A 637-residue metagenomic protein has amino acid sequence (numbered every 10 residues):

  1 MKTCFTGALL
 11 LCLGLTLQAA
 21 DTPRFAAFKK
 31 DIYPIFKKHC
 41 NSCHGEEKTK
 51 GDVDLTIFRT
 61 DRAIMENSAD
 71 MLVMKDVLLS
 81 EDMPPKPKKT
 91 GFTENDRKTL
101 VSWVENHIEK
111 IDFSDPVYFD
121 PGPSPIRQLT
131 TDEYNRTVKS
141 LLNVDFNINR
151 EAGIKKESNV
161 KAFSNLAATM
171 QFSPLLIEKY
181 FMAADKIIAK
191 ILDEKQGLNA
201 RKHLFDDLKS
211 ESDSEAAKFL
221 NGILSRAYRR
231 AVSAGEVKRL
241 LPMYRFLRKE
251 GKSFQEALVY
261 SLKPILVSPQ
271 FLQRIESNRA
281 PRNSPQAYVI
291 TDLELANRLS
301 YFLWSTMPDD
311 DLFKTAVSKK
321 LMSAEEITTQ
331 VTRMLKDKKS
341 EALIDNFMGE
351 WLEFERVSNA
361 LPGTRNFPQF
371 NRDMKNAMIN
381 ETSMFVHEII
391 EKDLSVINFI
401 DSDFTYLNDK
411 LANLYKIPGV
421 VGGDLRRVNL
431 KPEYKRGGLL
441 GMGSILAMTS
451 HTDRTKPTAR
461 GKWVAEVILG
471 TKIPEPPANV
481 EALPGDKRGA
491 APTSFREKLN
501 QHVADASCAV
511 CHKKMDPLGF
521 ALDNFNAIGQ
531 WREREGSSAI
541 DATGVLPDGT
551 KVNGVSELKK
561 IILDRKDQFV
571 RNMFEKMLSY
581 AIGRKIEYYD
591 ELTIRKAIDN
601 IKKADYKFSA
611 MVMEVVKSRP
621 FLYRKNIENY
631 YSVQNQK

Functional and structural regions predicted by a protein language model:
K2-L10: Sec-dependent signal peptide recognition, specifically the positively charged N-region followed immediately by
L10-A19: Hydrophobic h-region of N-terminal signal peptides that target proteins for export in Gram-negative bacteria
A19-F205, G222-S233, V237-P242, F246 (+13 more regions): Aromatic- and Gly/Pro-enriched helix-to-coil junctions and flexible linker segments
A20-V73, S80, P87-E94, A412 (+6 more regions): Sequence context surrounding c-type heme c attachment/ligation sites in exported
P125, E133, L141, Q171-E194 (+9 more regions): Extended surface/linker regions that mediate inter-domain or inter-protein docking in multi-component redox
F205-S210, R226-A227, R248, R279-Q286 (+11 more regions): Active-site-adjacent structural elements in folded domains
L247-S253, T306-M307, K319-M322, I417-G422 (+4 more regions): Secondary-structure transition/capping motifs at alpha-helix termini and the adjoining loop/turn into the next element
D292, P368-I379, T593-D605, Q636: Short secondary-structure subsegments characteristic of cysteine-rich extracellular domains
